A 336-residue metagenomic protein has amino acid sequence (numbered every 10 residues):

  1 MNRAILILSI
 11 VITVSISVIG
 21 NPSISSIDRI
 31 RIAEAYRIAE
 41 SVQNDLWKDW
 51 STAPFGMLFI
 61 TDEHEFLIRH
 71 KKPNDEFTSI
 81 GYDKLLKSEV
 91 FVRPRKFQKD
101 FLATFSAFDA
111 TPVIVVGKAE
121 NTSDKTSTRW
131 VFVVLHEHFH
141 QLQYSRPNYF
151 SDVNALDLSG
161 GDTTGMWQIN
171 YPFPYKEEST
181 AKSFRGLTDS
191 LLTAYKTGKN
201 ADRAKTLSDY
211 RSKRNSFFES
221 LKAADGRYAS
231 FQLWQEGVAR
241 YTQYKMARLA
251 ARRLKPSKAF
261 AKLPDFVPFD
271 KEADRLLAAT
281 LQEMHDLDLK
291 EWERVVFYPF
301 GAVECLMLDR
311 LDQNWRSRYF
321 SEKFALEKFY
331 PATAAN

Functional and structural regions predicted by a protein language model:
M1-I5: Positively charged n-region of N-terminal signal peptides that target proteins for export
I7-S15: Bacterial N-terminal signal peptides
S25-N44, N74-E76, K84-F91, T128 (+3 more regions): Non-catalytic terminal regions of proteins
I80-S127, H138: Active-site scaffold of zinc-dependent metalloenzymes
A119-T128, K222-Q232, K290-R294: Second-shell loop/turn segments in exported
F132-S145: Active-site recognition of the HExxH zinc-binding catalytic motif
S145-K205, R214-F218, A229-K255, A259-R275: Post-HExxH zinc-binding segment in Zn-dependent metallohydrolases
A250-L308: Extended hydrophobic/aromatic segments used for targeting, binding, or gating
